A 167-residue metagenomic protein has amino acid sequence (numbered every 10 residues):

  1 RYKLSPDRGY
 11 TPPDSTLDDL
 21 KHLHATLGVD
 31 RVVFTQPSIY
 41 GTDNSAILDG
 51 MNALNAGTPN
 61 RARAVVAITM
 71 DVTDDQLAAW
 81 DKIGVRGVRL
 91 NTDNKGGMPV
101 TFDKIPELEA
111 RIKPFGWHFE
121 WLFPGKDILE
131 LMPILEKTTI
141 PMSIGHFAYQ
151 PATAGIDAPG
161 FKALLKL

Functional and structural regions predicted by a protein language model:
R1-F115, K126: Mid-domain alpha/beta scaffold segments of enzyme catalytic cores
T101-L167: Catalytic pocket-lining loop regions of alpha/beta-barrel enzymes, especially the amidohydrolase/enolase/GH5 lineages
